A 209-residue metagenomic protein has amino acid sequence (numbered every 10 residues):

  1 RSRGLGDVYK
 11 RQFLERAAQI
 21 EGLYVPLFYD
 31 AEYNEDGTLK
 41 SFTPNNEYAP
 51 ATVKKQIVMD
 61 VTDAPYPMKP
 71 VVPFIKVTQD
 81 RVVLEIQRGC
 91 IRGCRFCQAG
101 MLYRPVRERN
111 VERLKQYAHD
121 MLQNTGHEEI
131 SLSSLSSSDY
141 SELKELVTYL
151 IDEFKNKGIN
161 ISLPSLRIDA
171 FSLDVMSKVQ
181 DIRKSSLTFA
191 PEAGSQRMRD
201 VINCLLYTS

Functional and structural regions predicted by a protein language model:
R1-Y9, Y207: Single conserved hydrophobic/aromatic residue that forms the stacking wall/gate of nucleotide- or nucleobase-binding
R16-V25: Internal, active-site/partner-interface "lid" segment
L23, G89-C90, C94-C97, L114 (+2 more regions): Conserved structural-core and active-site-/substrate-pathway-adjacent residues in large, well-folded domains of enzymes
L23, P67, N110-E112, Y117-H119 (+1 more regions): Primarily the internal scaffold of c-type cytochrome electron-transfer domains, especially repeated/multiheme c-type
P26, E32-V83: N-terminal [4Fe-4S]-dependent radical SAM core
K76-E112: Canonical Radical SAM [4Fe-4S] cluster-binding loop centered on the CxxxCxxC motif and its immediate flanking residues
V106-R109, R113, E142, L205-L206: Alpha-helix N-cap and loop-to-helix initiation/capping positions
D120-S209: Conserved SAM/AdoMet-binding glycine-rich loop
